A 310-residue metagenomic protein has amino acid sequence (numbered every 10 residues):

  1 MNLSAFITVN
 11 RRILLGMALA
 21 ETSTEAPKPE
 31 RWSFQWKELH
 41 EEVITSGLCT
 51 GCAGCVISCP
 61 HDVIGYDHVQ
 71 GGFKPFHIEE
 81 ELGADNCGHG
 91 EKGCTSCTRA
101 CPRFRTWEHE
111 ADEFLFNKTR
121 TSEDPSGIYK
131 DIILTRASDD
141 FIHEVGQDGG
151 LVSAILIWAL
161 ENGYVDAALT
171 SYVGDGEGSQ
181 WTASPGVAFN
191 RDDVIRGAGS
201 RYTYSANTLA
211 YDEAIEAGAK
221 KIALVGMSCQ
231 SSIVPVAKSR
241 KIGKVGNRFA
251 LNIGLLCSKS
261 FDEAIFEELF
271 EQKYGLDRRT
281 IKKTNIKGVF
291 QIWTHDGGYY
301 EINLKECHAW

Functional and structural regions predicted by a protein language model:
N2-S58, D62-V69, E81: Ferredoxin-type iron-sulfur electron-transfer modules and their immediate structural context
F6, T106-W310: Iron-sulfur-associated redox domains of electron-transfer enzymes in respiratory and anaerobic energy metabolism
P29, G54-F76, G93-N117: Iron-sulfur cluster-binding cysteine motifs and their immediate structural context in ferredoxin-like electron-transfer
L39-L48, I78-T95, A219-I222: Immediate flanking context of iron-sulfur cluster ligation sites
I44, P60, I78-E80, A84 (+1 more regions): Short alpha-helical segments and helix-capping/turn motifs at coil-helix boundaries
G47, G51, H89, G93 (+2 more regions): Catalytic cores of large soluble enzymes that bind and process phosphate-bearing ligands
G51, C55, I64, G93 (+4 more regions): General structural feature for long, well-ordered alpha-helical segments within catalytic domains of soluble enzymes
E79-A100, I132-V145: Short Fe-S-cluster ligation motifs
